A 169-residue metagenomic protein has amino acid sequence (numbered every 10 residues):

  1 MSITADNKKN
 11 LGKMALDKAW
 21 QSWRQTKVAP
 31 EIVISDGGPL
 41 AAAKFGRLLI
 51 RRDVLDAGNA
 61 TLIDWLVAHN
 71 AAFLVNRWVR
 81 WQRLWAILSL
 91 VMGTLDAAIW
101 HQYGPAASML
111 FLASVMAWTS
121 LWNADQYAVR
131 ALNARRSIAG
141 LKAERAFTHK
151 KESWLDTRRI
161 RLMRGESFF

Functional and structural regions predicted by a protein language model:
M1-N10, G38-A42, F73, G140 (+1 more regions): Cytosol-facing regions at membranes
T4-A29, H101-D156: Short helix/loop segments within enzyme catalytic domains that coordinate or immediately flank catalytic cofactors
E31-L49: Catalytic zinc-binding patch centered on the HExxH motif and its immediate surroundings that defines zinc-dependent
L49-W65: Short pre-active-site segment immediately N-terminal to the catalytic Zn-binding motif
T61-A72, L141-E144: Hydrophobic alpha-helical segments characteristic of transmembrane helices
V67-N76, N123, Y127: Active-site His/Glu-centered metal-binding helix of metallohydrolases
N70-A86, R136: Catalytic Zn2+-binding segment of zinc metalloproteases
R83-A98: Canonical alpha-helical transmembrane segments of integral membrane proteins
